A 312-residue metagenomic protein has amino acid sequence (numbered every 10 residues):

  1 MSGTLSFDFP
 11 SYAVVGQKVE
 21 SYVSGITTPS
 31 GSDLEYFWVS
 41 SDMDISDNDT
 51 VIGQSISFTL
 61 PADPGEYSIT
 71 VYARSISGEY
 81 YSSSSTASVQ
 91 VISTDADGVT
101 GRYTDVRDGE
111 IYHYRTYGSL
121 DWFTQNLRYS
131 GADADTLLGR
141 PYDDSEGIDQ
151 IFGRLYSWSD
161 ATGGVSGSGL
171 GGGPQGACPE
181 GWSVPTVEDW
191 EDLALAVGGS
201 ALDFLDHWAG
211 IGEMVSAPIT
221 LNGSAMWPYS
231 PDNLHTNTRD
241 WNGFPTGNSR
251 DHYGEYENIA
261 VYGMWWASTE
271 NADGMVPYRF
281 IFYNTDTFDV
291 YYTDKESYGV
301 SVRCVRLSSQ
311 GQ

Functional and structural regions predicted by a protein language model:
M1-F9: Proline-enriched interdomain boundary motifs that mark the N-terminal boundary and often initiate the first structured
G16-T27: A short beta-strand segment in extracellular, disulfide-stabilized domains
T27-F37: Solvent-exposed loop segments of extracellular immunoglobulin-like
V39-F58: Surface-exposed, flexible coil segments in extracellular/virion-facing regions
R74-Y80: Short, solvent-exposed loop/turn segments at the edges of extracellular beta-sandwich modules
S83-S93: C-terminal edge beta-strand
T94-Q312: Conserved positions within compact, well-structured domain cores
